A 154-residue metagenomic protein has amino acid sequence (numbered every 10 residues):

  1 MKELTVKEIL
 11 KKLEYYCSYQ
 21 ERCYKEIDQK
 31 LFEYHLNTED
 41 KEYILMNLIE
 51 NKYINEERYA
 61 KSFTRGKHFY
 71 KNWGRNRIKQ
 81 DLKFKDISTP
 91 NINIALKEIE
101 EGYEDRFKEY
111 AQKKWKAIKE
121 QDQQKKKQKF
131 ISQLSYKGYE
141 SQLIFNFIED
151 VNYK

Functional and structural regions predicted by a protein language model:
M1-K154: An alpha-helical, amphipathic repeat domain used for nucleic-acid recognition, typified by the mTERF helical solenoid
